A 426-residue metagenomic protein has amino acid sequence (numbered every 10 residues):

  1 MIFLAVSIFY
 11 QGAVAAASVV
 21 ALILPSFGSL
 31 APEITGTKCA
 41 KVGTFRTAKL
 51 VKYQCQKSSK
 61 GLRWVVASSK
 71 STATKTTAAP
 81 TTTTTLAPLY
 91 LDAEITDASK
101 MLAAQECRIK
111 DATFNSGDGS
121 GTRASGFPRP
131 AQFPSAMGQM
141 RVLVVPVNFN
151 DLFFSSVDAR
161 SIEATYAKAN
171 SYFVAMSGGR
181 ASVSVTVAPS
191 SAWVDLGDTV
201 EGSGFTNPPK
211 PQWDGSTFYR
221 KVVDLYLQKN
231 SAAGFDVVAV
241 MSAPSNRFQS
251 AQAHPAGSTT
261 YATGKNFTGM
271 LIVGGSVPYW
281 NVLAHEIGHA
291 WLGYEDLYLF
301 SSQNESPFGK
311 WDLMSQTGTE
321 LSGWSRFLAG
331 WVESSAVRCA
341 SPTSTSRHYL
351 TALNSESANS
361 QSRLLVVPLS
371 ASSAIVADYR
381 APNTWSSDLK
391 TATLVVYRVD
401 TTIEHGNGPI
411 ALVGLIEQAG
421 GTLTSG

Functional and structural regions predicted by a protein language model:
M1-S29: Secretory targeting and sorting signals
V20-R46, K70: Extracellular/surface-exposed low-complexity repeats and stalk/linker segments enriched in Gly/Pro and small polar
K49-K57: Extracellular disulfide-bonded cysteine-rich modules/repeats
S71-T85: Extracellular mucin-like PTS domains
L86-L283, W291-S301, I403-G426: Propeptide-to-catalytic entry region of secreted or membrane-anchored zinc metalloproteases
A232, V237-A239, S245-L389, D400: Extracellular hydrolytic enzyme modules, especially secreted metalloproteases of the metzincin/thermolysin-like class
